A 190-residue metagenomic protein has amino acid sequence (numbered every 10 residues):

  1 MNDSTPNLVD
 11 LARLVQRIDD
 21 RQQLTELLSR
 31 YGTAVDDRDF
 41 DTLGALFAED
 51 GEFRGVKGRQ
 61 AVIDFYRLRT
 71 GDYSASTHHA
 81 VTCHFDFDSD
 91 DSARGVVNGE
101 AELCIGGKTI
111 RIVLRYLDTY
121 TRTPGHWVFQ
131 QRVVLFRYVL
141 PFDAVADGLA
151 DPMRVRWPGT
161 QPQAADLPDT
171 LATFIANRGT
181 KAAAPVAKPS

Functional and structural regions predicted by a protein language model:
M1-T33, D37, A45-L46: Short, low-complexity N-terminal intrinsically disordered segments enriched in polar/charged residues
N2, R94, R115-D147, P152 (+1 more regions): Short beta-strand edge/turn micro-motifs at domain boundaries
R21, G99-A101, T109: A structural preference for long, well-packed, hydrophobic secondary-structure segments
D37-I105: A solvent-exposed, acidic/Ser-Thr-rich amphipathic alpha-helical stretch
H78-A80, R111-L117: Short, surface-exposed coil-to-beta transition loops
L149-S190: A hydrophobic membrane-anchoring alpha-helix module
